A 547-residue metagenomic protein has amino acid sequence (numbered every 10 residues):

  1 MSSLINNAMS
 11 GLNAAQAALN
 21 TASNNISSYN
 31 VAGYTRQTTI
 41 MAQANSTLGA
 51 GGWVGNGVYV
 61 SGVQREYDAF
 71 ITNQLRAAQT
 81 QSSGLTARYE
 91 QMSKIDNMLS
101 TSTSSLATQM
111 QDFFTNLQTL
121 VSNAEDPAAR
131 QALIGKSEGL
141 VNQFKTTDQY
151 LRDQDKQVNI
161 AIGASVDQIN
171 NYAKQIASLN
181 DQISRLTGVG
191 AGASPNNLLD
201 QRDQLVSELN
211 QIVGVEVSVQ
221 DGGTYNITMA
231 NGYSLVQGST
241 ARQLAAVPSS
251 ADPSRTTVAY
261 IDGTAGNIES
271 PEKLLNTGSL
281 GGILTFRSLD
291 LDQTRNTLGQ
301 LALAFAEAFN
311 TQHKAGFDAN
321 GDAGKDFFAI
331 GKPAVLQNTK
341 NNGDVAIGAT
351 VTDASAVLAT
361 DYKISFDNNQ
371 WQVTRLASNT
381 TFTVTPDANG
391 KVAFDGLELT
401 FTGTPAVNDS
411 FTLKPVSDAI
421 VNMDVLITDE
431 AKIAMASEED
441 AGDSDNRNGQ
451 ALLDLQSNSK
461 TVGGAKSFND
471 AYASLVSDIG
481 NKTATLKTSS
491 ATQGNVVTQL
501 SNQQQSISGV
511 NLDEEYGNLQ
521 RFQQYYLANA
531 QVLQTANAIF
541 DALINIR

Functional and structural regions predicted by a protein language model:
M1-R547: S/T-rich, low-complexity, solvent-exposed segments of bacterial secretion/appendage proteins
